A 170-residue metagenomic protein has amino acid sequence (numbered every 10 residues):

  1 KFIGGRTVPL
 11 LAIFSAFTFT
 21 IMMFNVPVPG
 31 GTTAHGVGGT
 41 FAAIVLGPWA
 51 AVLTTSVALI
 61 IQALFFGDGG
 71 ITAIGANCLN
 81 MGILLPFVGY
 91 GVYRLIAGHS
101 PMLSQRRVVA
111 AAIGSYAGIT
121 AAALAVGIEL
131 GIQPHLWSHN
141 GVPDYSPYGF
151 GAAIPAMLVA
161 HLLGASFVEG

Functional and structural regions predicted by a protein language model:
K1-A42: Hydrophobic transmembrane alpha-helices
K1-P9, G149-G170: Alpha-helical transmembrane segments and their cytosolic interface
V8-I13, V52-S56, L79, V108-I113 (+2 more regions): Hydrophobic alpha-helical transmembrane segments
I21, N25, I61, F65 (+7 more regions): Alpha-helical membrane-inserting segments
M23-G31, V57-F87: Interfacial aromatic-anchored transmembrane helix boundaries in multi-pass membrane proteins
F41-A50: Alpha-helix C-terminal capping segments
M81-G127: Short helix-perturbing small/polar motifs within transmembrane alpha-helices
W137-Y148: Membrane-interfacial helical/loop segments at transmembrane boundaries in membrane proteins
